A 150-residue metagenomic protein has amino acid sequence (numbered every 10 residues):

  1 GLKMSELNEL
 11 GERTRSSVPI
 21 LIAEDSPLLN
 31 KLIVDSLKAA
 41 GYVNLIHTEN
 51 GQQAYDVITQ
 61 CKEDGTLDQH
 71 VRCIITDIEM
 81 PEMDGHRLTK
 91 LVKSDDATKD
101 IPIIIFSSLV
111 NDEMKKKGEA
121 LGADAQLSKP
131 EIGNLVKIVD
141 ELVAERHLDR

Functional and structural regions predicted by a protein language model:
G1-L21, P27-V34, A40, E63-H70 (+1 more regions): Non-catalytic signal-transmission and effector/linker regions of two-component phosphorelay proteins
V34, H47-C73: Acidic, metal-coordinating helix/loop segments flanking the phosphotransfer/catalytic sites of two-component signaling
I75-D77: Active-site T/S-Asp motif of two-component receiver
M80: Receiver (REC) domain active-site loop signature in two-component systems and cognate sites in sensor histidine kinases
L109-E113: Conserved phosphotransfer active-site motifs of two-component signaling proteins, especially the receiver
